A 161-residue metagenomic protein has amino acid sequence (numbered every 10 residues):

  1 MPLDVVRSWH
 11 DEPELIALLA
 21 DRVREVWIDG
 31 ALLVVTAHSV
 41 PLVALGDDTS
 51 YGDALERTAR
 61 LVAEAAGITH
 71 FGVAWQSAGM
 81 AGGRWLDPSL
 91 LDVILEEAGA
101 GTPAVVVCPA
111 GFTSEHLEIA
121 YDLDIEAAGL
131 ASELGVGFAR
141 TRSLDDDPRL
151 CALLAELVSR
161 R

Functional and structural regions predicted by a protein language model:
M1-R161: Extended amphipathic ligand-handling, pore-lining, and cofactor/metal-binding catalytic surfaces
